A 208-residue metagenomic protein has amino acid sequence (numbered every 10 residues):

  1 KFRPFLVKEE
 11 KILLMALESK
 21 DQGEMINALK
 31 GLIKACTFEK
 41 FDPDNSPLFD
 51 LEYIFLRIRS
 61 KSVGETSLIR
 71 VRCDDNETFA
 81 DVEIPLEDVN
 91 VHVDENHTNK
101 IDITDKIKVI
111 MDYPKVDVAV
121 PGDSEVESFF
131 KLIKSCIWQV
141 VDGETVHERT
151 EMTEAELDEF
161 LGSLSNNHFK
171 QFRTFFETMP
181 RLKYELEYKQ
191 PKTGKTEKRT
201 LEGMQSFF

Functional and structural regions predicted by a protein language model:
K1-F208: Short, surface-exposed, charged amphipathic helix/loop patches that serve as local interaction elements
